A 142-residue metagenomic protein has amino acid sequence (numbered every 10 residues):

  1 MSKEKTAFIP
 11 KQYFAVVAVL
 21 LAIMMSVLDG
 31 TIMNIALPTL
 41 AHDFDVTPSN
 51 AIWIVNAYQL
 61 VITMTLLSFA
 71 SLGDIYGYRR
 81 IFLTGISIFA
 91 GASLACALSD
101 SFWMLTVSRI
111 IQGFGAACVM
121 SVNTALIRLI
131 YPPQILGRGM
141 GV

Functional and structural regions predicted by a protein language model:
S2-V142: Transmembrane-helix bundle of Major Facilitator Superfamily
